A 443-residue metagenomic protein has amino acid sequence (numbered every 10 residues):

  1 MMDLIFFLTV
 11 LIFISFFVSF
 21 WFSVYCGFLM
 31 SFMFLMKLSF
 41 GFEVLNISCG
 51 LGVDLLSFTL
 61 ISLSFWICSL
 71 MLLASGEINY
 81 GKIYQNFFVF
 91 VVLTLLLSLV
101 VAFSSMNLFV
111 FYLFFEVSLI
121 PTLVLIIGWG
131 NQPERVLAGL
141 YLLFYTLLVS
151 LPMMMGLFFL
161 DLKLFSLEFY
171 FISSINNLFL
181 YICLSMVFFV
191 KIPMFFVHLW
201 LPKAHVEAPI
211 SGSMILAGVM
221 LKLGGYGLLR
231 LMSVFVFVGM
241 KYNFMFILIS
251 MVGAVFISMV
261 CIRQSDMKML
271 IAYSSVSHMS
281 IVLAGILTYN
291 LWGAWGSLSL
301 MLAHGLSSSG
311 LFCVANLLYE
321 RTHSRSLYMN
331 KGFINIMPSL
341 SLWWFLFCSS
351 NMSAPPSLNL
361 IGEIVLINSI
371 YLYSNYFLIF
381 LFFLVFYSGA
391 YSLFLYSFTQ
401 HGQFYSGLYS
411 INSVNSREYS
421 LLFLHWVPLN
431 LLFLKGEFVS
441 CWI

Functional and structural regions predicted by a protein language model:
M1-I443: Core, highly hydrophobic multi-pass alpha-helical transmembrane subunits of bioenergetic inner membranes
